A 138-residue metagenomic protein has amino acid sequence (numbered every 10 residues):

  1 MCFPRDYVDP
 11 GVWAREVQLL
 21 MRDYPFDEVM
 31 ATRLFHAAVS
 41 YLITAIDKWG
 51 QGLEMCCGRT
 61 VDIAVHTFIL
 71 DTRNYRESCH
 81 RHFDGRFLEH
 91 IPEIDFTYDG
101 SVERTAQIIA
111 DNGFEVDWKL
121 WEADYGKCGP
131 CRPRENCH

Functional and structural regions predicted by a protein language model:
M1-H138: Intrinsically disordered, low-complexity, repeat-rich regions that form long N- or C-terminal tails or large
